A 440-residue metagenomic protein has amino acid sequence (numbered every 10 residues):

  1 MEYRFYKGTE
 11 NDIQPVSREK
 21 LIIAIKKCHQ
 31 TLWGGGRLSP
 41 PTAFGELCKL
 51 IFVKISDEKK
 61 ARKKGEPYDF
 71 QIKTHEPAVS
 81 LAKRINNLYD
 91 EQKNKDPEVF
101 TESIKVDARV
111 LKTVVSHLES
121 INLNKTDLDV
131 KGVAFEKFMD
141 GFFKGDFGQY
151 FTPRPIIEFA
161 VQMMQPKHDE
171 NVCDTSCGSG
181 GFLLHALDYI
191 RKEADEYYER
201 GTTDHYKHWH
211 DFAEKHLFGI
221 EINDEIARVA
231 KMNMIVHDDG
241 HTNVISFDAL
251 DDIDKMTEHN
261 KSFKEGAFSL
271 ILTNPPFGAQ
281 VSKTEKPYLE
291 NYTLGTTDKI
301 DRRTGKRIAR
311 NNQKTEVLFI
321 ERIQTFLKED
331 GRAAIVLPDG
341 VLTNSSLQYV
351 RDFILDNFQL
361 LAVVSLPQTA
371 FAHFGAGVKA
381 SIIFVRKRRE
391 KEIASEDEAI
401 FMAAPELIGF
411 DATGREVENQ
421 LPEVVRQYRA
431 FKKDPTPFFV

Functional and structural regions predicted by a protein language model:
M1-D90, A227, G240: Charged, often flexible domain-edge or linker segments that flank or initiate folded functional domains
M1-Y6, E258-H259, F263-V440: A conserved structural/catalytic subdomain of Rossmann-like adenosyl-cofactor enzymes
K26, P41-L50, K112, L128 (+6 more regions): Non-catalytic, well-ordered alpha-helical scaffold segments
K27, T31-L32, V130-P155, V161-M164: Class I SAM-dependent transferase core
W33-L47, K105, N124-D129, N311-N312: Structural motif
F52-G141: Long recognition/docking surfaces used for binding and targeting
L123-V130, D195, P276-P287: Proline-centered turn/helix-capping motifs that create local helix->coil transitions or kinks
Q149-G266, L270, G278-Q280, P338-G340 (+4 more regions): Conserved S-adenosyl-L-methionine
